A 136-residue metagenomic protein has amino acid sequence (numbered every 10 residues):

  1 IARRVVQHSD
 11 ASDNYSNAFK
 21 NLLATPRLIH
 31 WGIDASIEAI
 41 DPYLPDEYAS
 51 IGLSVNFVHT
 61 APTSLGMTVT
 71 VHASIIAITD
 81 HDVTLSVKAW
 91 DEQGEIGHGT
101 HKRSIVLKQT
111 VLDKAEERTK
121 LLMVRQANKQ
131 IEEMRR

Functional and structural regions predicted by a protein language model:
I1, S54, T68-T70, D82-T84 (+1 more regions): Intrinsic-disorder/low-complexity, polar/charged segments enriched in Ser/Thr/Lys/Arg/Asp/Glu/Gln
I1-A24: Catalytic strand-loop segment that frames the active site of acyl-thioester-processing enzymes
I1-Q7, V58, K102-S104: Generic structural detector for well-ordered beta-strands
D10, N14-A18, D46, A73 (+2 more regions): Residue-level signal for pocket-adjacent positions within structured domains
T25-I29: Conserved N-terminal beta-strand and adjoining loop/helix that marks the start of the Nudix/MutT-like hydrolase domain
H30-D34, E38: Short, residue-level hotspots on alpha-helical faces of the histone-fold and other alpha-helical interaction modules
I37-T70: Hydrophobic beta-strand-centered segment that forms part of the acyl-chain substrate-binding groove
L65, I75-R136: HotDog/MaoC-like acyl-thioester-processing domains
